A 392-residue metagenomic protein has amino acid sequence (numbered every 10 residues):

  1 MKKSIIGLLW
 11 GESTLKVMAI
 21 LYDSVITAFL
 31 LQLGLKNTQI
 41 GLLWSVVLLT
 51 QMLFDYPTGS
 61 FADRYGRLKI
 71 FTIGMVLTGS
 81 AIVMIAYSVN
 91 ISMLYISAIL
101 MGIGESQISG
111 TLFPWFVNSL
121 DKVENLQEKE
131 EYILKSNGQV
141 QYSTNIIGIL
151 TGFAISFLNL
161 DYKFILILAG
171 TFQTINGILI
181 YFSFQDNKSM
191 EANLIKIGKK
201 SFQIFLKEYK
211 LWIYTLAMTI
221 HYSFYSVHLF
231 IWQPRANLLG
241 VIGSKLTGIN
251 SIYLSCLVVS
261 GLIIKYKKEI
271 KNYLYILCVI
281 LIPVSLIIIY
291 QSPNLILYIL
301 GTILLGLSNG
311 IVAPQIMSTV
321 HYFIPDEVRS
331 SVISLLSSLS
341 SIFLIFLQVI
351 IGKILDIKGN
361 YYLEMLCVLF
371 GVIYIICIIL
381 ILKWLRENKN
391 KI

Functional and structural regions predicted by a protein language model:
M1-K3, S183-L216: Juxtamembrane intracellular "pre-TM" segments in multi-pass secondary transporters
M1-L53, Y209-S251: Helix-loop boundary and gating motifs at the non-cytosolic
A28, Q32, I85, N145-A169 (+3 more regions): Transmembrane alpha-helix termini and helix-breaking/packing motifs in multi-pass membrane transporters
N37-T38, V123-Q141, G243, D326-L336: Loop-to-transmembrane helix entry/capping segments in MFS-fold secondary transporters and related SLC/MFSD carriers
F71, Y275-I276: Primarily marks hydrophobic transmembrane alpha-helices of the MFS/SLC 12-helix fold
V76-V89, I280-P293: C-terminal ends and interior cores of transmembrane alpha-helices in multi-pass membrane transporters/permeases
I99-S143: Cytoplasmic helix-loop-helix junction between adjacent transmembrane helices in 12-TM secondary transporters
N118, A169-L194, I381-I392: Helix-loop junctions on the cytosolic side of multi-pass membrane transporters, especially the intracellular loop
